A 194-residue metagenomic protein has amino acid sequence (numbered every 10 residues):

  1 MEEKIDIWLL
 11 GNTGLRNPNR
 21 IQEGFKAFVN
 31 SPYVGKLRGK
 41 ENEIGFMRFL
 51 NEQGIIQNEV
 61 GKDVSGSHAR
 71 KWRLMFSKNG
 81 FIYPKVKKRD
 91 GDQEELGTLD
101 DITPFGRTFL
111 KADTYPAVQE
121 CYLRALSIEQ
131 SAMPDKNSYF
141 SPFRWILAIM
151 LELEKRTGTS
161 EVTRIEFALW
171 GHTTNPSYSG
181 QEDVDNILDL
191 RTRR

Functional and structural regions predicted by a protein language model:
M1-R194: Donor-sugar nucleotide-binding helix/loop cap in glycosyltransferases
